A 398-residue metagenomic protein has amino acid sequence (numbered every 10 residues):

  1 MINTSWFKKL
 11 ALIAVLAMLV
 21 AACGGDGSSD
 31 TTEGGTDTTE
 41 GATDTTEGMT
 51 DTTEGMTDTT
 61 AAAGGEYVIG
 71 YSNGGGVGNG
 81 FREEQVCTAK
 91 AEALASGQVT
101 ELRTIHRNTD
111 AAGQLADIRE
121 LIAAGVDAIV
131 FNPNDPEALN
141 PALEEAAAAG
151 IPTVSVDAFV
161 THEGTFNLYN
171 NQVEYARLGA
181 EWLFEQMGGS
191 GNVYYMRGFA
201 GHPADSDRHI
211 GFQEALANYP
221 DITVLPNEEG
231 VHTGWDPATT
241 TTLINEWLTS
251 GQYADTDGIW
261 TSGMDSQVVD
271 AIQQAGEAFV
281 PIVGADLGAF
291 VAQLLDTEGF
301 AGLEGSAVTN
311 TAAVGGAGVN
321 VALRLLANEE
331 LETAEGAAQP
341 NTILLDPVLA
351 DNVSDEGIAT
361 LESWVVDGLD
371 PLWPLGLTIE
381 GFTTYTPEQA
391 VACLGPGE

Functional and structural regions predicted by a protein language model:
C23-T36: Bacterial lipoprotein signal-peptidase II cleavage site
D58, G65-Y67, A204, L216 (+1 more regions): Hinge/cleft segment of the Venus flytrap/periplasmic-binding protein
V68-E92, S96, L102-A116, N132-P136 (+2 more regions): Extracytoplasmic "Venus flytrap"
I69, Q114, L168-V193, D207 (+3 more regions): Hydrophobic alpha-helical segments within soluble ligand-binding/sensing domains
G70-S72, G125-P133, P152-V156, Y194-Y195 (+4 more regions): Periplasmic-binding protein-like
H106, V160-W182, Y195-A200, G299-A312: Short beta-strand elements at the ligand-binding edges of bilobed clamshell
A128-A147, F212, T233-L295, V319: Hydrophobic alpha-helical
P136-E174, N192, F290-L294: Flexible loop/hinge segments that line or gate small-molecule binding clefts
